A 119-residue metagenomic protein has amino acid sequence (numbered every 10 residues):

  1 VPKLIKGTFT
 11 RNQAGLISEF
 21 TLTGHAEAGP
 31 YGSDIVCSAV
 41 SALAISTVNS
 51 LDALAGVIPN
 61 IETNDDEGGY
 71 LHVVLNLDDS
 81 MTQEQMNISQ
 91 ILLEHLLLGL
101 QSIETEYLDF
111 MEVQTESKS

Functional and structural regions predicted by a protein language model:
P2-I35, I45, N49-S119: N-terminal intrinsically disordered, cationic/polar leader segments that include organellar targeting peptides
V36-V40: Short, conserved glycine- and acidic-residue-centered signature motifs in active-site or ligand-binding loops
